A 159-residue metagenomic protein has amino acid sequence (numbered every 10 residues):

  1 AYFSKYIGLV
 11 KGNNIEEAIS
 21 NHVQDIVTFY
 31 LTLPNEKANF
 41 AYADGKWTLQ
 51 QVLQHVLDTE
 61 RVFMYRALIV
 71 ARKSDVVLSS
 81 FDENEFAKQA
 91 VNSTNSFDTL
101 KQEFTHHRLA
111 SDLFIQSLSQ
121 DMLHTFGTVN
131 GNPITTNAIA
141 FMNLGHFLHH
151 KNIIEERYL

Functional and structural regions predicted by a protein language model:
A1-N21: Terminal targeting/low-complexity segments that flank the catalytic cores of oxidoreductases
Y2-I7, N84-N92: A short small-residue
Y2-S4, N39-E83, L109-D112, H124-L159: Short, contiguous alpha-helical
G8-G12, A90-T94, N132-T136: A short, mixed-charge helix-start or loop-turn motif at secondary-structure junctions
I15, A38, G45, S93-L100 (+1 more regions): Residue-level recognition of alpha-helical structural elements
E17-L31, A87-H124, N143: Acidic/histidine-rich alpha-helical segments that form the ligand environment of transition-metal centers
L33-K37: Extracellular-facing binding/remodeling surfaces
